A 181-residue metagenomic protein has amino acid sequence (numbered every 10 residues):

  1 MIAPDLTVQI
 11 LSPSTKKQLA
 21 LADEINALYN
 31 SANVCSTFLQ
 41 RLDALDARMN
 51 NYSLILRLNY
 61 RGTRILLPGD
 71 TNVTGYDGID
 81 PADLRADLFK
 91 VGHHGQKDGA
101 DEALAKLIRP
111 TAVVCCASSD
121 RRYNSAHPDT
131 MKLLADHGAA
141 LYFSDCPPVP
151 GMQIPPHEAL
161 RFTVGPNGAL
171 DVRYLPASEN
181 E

Functional and structural regions predicted by a protein language model:
M1-P68, A139-A140, S144-P147, G151-E181: Flexible, acidic/histidine-containing loops and adjacent segments that form or flank the divalent-metal
I2-A3, A82, L133-A135: Short, conserved catalytic or adaptor-binding loops enriched in Gly and charged residues
K17-A126: Active-site-proximal loop/helix segments of hydrolase catalytic cores
D101-A105, N124-L133, I154-A159: Histidine/acidic-residue-rich catalytic or RNA/ligand-binding cores of hydrolases and nuclease-related proteins
R109-A112, H137-L141: A short helix->loop->beta-strand "cap" motif at the edges of active sites that frequently abuts
